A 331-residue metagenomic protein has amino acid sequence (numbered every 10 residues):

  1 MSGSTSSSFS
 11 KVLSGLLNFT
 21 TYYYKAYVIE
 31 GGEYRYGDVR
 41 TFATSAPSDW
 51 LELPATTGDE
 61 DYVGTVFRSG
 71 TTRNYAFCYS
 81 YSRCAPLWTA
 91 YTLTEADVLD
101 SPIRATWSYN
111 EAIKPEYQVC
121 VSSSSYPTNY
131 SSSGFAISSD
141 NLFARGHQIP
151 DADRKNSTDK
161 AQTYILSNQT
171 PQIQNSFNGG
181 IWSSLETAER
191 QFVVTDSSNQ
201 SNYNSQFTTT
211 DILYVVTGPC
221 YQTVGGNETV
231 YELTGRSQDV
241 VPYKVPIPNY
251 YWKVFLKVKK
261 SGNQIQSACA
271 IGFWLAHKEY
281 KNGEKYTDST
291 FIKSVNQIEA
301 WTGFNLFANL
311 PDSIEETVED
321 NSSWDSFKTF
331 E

Functional and structural regions predicted by a protein language model:
M1-S45: Short, surface-exposed linear motifs at loops/turns and structural transition points
A43-E331: Domain-level detector for secreted/extracellular nuclease and nuclease-toxin modules, and for the ENPP-like C-terminal
